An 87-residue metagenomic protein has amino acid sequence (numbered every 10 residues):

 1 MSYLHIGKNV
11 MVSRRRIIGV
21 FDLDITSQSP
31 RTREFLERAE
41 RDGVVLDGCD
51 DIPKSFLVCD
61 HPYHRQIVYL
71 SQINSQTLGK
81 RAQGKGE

Functional and structural regions predicted by a protein language model:
M1-E87: Eukaryotic intrinsically disordered, low-complexity regulatory linkers and tails enriched in Ser/Thr/Pro
